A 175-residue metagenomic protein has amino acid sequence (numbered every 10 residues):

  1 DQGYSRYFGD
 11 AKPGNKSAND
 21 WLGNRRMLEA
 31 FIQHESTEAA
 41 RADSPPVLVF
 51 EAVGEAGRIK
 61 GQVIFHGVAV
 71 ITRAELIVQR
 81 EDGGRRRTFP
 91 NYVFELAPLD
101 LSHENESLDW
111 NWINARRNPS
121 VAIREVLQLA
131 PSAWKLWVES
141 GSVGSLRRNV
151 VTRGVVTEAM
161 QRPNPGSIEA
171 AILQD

Functional and structural regions predicted by a protein language model:
D1-Q62: Acidic, glycine-rich low-complexity segments with interspersed aromatic residues
K16, W134, G166-I168: A generic alpha-helix propensity feature with a strong bias for hydrophobic helices
E29-Q33, R124, E169, L173: Generic detector of well-ordered alpha-helical segments enriched in charged/polar residues, highlighting helical
P45-P46, G67, R73, D175: Secondary-structure-rich domain cores
A52-G54, I71-A74: An acidic- and aromatic-residue-enriched active-site/binding cleft used to recognize and process polar
G61-H66, T72-R162: Contiguous surface segments at macromolecular interaction interfaces
A159-D175: Acidic-basic catalytic patches of nuclease active cores, encompassing PD-(D/E)XK and other metal-cofactor nuclease
